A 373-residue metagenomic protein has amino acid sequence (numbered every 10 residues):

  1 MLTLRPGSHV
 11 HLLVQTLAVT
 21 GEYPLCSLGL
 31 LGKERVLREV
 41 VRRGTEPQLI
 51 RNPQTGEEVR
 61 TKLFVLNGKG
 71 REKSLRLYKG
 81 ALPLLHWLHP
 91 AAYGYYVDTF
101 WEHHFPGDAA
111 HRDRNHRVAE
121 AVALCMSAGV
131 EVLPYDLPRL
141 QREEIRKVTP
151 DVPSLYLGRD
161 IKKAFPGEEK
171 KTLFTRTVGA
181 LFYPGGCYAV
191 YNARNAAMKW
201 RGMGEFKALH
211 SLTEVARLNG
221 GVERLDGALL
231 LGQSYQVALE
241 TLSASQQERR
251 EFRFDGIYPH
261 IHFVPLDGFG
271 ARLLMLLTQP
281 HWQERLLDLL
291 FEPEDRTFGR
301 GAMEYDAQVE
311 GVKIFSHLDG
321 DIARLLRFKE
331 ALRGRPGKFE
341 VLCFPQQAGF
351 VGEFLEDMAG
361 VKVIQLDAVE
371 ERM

Functional and structural regions predicted by a protein language model:
M1-N115, A119, L137-P138: Nuclease-adjacent, charged terminal/linker segments that flank catalytic cores
D113-M373: Electrostatic, structured charged patches in enzyme active sites and in nucleic-acid/phosphate-binding
